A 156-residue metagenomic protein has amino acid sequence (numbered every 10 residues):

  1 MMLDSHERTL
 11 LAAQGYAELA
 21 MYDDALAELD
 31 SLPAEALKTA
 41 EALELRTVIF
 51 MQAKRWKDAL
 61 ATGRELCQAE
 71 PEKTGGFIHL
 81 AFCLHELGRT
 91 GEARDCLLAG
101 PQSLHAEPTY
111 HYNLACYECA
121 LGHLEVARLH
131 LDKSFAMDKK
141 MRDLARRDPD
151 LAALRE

Functional and structural regions predicted by a protein language model:
S5-E35, L45-Q52: Alpha-helical segment of the N-proximal tetratricopeptide repeat
L11, L45, H79, N113 (+1 more regions): "A position-specific structural signal for the A-helix of alpha-solenoid helical repeats
E18-L19, Q52, E86, A120 (+1 more regions): Register position in tetratricopeptide repeats
E41-T109: Alpha-helical adaptor scaffolds
C119-D143: TPR/TPR-like (Sel1-like) alpha-helical repeat modules
